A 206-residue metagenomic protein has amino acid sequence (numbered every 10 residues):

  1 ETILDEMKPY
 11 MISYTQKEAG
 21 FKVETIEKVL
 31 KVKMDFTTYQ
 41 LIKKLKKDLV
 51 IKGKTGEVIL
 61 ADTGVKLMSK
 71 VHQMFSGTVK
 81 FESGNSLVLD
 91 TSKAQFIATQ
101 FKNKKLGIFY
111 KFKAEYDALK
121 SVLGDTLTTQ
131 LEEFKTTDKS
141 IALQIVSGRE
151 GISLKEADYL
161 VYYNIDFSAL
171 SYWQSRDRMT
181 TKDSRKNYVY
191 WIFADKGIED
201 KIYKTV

Functional and structural regions predicted by a protein language model:
E1-T99, K111, Y203-K204: Interdomain linker/hinge connecting the two RecA-like lobes of the SF2 helicase core
K28-V32, V161, Y190: Hydrophobic/aromatic beta-strand patches that form the interior of the parallel beta-sheet core in alpha/beta enzyme
L41, E115-L119, S153, S171 (+1 more regions): Phosphate- and divalent-cation-binding pockets in alpha/beta enzyme and binding domains that engage nucleotide-derived
M74, I141, L160-V161: Short, well-ordered beta-strand core segments
S76, K111, I165, I192-A194: Cofactor-binding loop segments of dinucleotide-utilizing enzymes, especially the Rossmann-like FAD- and NAD(P)+-binding
G107-Y110, A114-G148: Conserved helicase ATPase core of P-loop NTP-dependent helicases/translocases
V146, G151-D183: Conserved RecA-like helicase motor core of SF1/SF2 enzymes
F167-W173, T180-V206: A conserved SF2-helicase RecA2
